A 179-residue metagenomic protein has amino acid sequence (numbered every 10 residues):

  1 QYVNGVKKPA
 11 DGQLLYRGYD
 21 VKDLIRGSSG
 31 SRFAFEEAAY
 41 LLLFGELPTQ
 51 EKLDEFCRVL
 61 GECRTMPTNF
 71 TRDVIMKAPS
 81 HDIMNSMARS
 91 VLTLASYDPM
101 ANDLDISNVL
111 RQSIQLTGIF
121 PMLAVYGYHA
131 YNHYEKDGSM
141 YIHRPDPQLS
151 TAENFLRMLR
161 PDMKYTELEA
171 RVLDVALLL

Functional and structural regions predicted by a protein language model:
Q1-L179: Hydrophobic alpha-helical bundle cores within soluble ligand-binding/oligomerization subdomains
